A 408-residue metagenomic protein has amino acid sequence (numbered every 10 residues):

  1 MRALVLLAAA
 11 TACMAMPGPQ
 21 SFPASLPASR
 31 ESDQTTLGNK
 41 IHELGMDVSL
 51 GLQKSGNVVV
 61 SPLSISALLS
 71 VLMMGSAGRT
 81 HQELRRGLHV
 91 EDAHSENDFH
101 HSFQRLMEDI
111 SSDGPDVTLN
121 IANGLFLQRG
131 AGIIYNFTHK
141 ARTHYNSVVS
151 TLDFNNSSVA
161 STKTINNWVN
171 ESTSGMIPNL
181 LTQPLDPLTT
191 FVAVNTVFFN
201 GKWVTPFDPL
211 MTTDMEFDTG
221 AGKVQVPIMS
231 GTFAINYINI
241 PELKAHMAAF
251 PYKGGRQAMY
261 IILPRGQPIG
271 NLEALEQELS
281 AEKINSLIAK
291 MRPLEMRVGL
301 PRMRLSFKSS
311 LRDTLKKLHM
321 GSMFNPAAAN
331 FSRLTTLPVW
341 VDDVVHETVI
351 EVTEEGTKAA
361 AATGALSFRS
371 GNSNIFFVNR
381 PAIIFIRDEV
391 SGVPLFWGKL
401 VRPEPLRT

Functional and structural regions predicted by a protein language model:
M1-S158, K358-A360, E404-L406: Detector for small/aliphatic-rich hydrophobic stretches
S55, E91-E273, E282, S286-G371: Non-catalytic, conformational "gating/processing" segments within enzyme and secreted inhibitor domains
L63, L188-T189, V378: A generic structural signal for residues located within well-ordered alpha-helices of large catalytic or ligand-binding
A67-S70, F126, M259-I261, F385 (+1 more regions): Structural recognition of the beta-strand scaffold that forms the well-ordered cores of secreted hydrolase catalytic
L72, S76, R129, T173 (+2 more regions): Short coil/turn residues that cap or connect secondary-structure elements
H346-T408: C-terminal soluble interaction/assembly domains
